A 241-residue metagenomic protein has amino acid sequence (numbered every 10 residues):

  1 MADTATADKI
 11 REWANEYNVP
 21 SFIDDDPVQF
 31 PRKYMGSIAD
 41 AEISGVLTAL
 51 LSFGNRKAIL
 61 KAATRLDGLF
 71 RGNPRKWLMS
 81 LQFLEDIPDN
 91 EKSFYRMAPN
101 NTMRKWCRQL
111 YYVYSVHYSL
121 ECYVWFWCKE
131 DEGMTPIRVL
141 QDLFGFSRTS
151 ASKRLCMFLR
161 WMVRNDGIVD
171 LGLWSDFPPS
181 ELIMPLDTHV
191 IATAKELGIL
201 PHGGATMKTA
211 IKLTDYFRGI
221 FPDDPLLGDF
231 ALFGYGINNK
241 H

Functional and structural regions predicted by a protein language model:
M1-H241: HhH-family (HhH-GPD) DNA N-glycosylase catalytic core used in base-excision repair
